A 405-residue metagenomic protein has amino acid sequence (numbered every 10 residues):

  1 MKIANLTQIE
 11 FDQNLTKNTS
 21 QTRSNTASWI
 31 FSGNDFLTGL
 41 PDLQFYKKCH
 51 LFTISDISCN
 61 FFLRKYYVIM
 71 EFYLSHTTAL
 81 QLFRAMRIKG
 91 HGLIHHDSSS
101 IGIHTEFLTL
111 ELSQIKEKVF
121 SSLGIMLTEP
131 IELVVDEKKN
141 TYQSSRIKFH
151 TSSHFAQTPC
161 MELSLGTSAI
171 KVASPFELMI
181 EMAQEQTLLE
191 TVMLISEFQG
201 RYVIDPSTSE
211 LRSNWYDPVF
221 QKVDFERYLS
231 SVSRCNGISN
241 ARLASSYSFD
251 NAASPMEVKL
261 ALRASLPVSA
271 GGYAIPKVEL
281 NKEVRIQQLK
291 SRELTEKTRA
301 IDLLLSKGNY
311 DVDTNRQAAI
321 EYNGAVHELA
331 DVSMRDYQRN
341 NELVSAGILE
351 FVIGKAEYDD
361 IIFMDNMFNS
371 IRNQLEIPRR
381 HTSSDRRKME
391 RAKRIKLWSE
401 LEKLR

Functional and structural regions predicted by a protein language model:
K2-D12, T19-N236, L397-R405: Short gly/ser-rich loop at a beta-strand->alpha-helix junction or flexible surface loop bordering the NTP-binding
L15, I30, M334-D336: Residues in and immediately flanking transmembrane alpha helices
W215-R405: Surface segments flanking catalytic/ligand-binding clefts of nucleic-acid enzymes
